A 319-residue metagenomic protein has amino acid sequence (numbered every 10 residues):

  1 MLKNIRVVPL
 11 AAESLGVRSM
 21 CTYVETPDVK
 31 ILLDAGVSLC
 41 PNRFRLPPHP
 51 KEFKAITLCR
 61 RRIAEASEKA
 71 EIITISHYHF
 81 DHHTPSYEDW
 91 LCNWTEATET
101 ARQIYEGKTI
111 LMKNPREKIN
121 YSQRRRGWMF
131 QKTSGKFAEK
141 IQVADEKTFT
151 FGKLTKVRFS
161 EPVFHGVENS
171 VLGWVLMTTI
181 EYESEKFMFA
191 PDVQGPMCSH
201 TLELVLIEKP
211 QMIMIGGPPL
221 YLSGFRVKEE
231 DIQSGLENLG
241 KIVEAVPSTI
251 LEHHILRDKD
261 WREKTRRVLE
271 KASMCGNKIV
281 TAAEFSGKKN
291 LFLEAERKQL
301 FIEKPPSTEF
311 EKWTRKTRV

Functional and structural regions predicted by a protein language model:
M1-E68, S122-H200, F292-V319: Core dinuclear metal-dependent hydrolase active-site scaffold
V17-S19, Y78-T84, E117-Y121, Q194-S199 (+2 more regions): Active-site environment of divalent metal-dependent phosphoester hydrolases
L32-G36, A70-D81, L111-N114, M188-V193 (+3 more regions): Active-site neighborhood of phospho(di)ester-bond hydrolases with catalytic His/Asp-centered motifs
H49-K108, L204-M214, Y221-L222: Active-site metal-binding motif and surrounding structural segment of the metallo-beta-lactamase
K54-R60, L91-W94, R124-G127, K228-G240 (+1 more regions): Well-ordered, non-membrane alpha-helical segments in soluble/globular domains
S86-K108, M129-K136, Q211, K264-A283: Short, electropositive alpha-helical surface patch
E88, H200-V205, N238, K264: A short acidic, amphipathic alpha-helical/loop segment
D231-V319: Binuclear metal-ion centers of metallo-dependent hydrolases, dominated by the metallo-beta-lactamase
